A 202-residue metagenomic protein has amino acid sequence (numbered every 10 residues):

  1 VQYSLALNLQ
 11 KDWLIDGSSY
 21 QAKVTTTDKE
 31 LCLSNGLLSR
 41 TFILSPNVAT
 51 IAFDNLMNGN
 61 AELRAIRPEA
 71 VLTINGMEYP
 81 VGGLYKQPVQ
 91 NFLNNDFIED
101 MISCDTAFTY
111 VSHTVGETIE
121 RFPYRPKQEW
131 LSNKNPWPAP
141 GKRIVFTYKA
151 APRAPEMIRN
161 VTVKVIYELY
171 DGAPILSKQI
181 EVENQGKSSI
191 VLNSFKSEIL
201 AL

Functional and structural regions predicted by a protein language model:
Y3-L202: N-terminal accessory beta-strand-rich subdomains and adjacent acidic, glycine-rich linkers that precede catalytic cores
